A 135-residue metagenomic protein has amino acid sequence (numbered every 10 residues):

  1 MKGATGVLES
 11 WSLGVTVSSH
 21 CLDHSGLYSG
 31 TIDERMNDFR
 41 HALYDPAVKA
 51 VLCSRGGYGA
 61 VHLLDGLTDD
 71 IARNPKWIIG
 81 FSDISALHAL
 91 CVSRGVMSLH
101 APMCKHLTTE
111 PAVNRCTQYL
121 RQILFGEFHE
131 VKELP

Functional and structural regions predicted by a protein language model:
M1-A47: ATP/NTP phosphate-donor binding region
G14-T16, K49-A50, K76-W77, V96-L99: Structural motif
L27, L87-C91, T108-N114: Short, charged, surface-exposed secondary-structure boundary motifs
R35-F39, A60-G66: N-terminal active-site wall of soluble small-molecule enzyme domains
L43, K49-C53, I79: Short glycine-rich or small-residue beta-strand-to-loop segments that form or flank ligand, phosphate, metal/Fe-S
L52-V61, F81: N-terminal glycine-rich "phosphate-gripper" loop used for MgATP/nucleotide binding and carboxylate activation
L67-C91, M97-C104: Short, acidic/small-residue loops that bind anionic groups at enzyme active sites
M97-P135: Conserved anion/nucleotide-ligand pocket segment
